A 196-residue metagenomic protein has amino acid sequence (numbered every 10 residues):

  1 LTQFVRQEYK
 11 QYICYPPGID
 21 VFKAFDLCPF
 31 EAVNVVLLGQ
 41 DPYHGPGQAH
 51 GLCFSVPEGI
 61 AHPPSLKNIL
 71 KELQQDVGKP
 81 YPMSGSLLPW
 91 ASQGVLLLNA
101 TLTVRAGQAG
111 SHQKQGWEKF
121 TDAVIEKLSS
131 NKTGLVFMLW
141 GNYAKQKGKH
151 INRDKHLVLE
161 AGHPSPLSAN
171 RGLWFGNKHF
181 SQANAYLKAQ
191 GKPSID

Functional and structural regions predicted by a protein language model:
L1-L139, Y143-Q146, I151, L157-E160 (+3 more regions): A polyanion-binding, active-site-adjacent surface
